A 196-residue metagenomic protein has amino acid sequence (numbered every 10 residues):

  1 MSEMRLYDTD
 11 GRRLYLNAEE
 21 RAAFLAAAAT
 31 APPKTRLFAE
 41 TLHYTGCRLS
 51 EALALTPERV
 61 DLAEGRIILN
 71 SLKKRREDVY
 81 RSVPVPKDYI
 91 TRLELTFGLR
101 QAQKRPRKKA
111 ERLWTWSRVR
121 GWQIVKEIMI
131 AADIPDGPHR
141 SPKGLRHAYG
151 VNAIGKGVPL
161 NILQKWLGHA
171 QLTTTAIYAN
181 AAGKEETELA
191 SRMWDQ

Functional and structural regions predicted by a protein language model:
M1, Y7, R81-P84, N180-Q196: DNA/chromatin major-groove-contacting recognition/catalytic segments
E3-G11, A23, A28-A29, E64-D88 (+1 more regions): Basic, Lys/Arg-rich DNA-contacting stretches centered on the C-terminal catalytic core of tyrosine recombinase systems
D10, K74-L95, P106-E127: C-terminal catalytic core of Y-nucleophile DNA break-rejoin enzymes
A18-L49: Basic, Lys/Arg- and aromatic-enriched nucleic-acid-binding interface segment
A28-A31, K104-R105, K109, Q123-K165: Short, basic (Lys/Arg/His-rich) helix/loop patches that form interaction surfaces in the mid-to-C-terminal regions
L42-E64, N161: Short, charged phosphate-coordinating catalytic segments
L42-Y44, A153-G155, A179: Short amphipathic helical patch at the helix-1/turn junction of helix-turn-helix
K73-E77, L167, Q171-R192: Catalytic-site neighborhood detector that most strongly recognizes the C-terminal catalytic loop/helix of tyrosine
